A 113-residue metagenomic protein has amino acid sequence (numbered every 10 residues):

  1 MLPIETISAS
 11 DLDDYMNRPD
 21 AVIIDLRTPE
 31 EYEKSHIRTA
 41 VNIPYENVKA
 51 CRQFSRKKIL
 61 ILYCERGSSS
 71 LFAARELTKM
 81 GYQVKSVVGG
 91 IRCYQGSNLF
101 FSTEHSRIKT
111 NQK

Functional and structural regions predicted by a protein language model:
M1-V22, P29-I59, S68-K113: Rhodanese-like catalytic fold shared by cysteine-dependent sulfurtransferases and DSP/PTP-type phosphatases
Y63-C64: Short, surface-exposed ligand- or partner-binding patches at beta-edge/loop junctions that are enriched in aromatics
